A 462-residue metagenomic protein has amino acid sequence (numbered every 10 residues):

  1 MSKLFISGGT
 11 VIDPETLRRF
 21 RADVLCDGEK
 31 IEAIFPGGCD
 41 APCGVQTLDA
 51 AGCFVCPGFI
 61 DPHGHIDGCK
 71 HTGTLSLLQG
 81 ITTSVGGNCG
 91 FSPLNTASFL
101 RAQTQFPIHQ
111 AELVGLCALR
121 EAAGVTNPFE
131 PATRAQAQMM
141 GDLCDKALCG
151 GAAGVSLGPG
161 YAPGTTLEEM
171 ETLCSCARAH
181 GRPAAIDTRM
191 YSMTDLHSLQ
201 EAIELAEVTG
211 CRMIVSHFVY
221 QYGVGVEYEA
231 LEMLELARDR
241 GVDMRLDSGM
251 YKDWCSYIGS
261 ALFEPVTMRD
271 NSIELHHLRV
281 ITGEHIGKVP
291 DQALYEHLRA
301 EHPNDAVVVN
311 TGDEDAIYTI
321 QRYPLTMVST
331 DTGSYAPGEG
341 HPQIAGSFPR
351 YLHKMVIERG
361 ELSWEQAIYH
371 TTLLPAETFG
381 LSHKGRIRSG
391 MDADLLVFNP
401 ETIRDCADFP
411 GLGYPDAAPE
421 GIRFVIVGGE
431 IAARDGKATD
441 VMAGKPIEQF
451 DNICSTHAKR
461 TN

Functional and structural regions predicted by a protein language model:
S2-G8, A41-T82, D451, A458: Replace "His-x-His-based motif
G9, V24, E29, G52 (+12 more regions): Divalent metal-coordination and catalytic microenvironments
I12-D23, V307-T311, I317, R359-I368 (+1 more regions): Acidic, glycine-enriched loop/beta-strand segments at the rims of small-molecule binding/catalytic pockets
G58-G64, S84-G86, Q110-V114, V155-L157 (+4 more regions): Hydrophobic faces of well-ordered beta-strands that scaffold small-molecule active sites in alpha/beta enzyme cores
K70-S156, C174, V242, Y251: Divalent-metal coordination cores built from histidine and acidic residues
A122-R134, M140-A153, L157-G160, S216-G360: Active-site neighborhoods of metal-dependent hydrolases
K146-E201: Divalent metal-binding pocket/active-site signature
Y318-L325, T330-D331, L395-A443: C-terminal cap of metal-dependent C-N hydrolases
